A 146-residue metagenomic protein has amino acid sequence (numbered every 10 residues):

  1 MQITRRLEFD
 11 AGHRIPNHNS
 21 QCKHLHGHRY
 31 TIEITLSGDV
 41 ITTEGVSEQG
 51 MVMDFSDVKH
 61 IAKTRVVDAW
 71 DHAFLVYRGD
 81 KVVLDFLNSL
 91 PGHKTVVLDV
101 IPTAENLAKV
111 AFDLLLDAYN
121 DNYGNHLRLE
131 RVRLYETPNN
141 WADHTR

Functional and structural regions predicted by a protein language model:
M1-R146: Charge-rich, low-complexity N-terminal segments
